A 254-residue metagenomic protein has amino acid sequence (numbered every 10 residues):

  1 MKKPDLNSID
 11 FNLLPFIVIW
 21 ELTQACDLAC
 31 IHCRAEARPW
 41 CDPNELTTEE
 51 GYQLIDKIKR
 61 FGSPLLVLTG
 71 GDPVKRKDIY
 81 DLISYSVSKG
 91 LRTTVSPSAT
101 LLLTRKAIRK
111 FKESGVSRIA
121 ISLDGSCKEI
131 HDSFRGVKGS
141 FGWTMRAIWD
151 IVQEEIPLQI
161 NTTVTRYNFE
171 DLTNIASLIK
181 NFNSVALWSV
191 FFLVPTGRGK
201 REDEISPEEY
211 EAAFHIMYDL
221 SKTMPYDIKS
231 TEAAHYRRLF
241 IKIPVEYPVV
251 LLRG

Functional and structural regions predicted by a protein language model:
M1-S114: Conserved alpha-helical substructure of the radical SAM core
I17-I19, L65-V67, R92-T94, R118-A120 (+3 more regions): Structural preference for beta-strand elements that scaffold enzyme active sites
W40-P43, L68, P97, A120 (+3 more regions): Generic anion/oxyanion-binding catalytic loop in active/binding sites
K112-S114, S122-D124, E129-G254: Radical SAM enzyme [4Fe-4S]-AdoMet core and its adjacent flexible, acidic and glycine-rich loops/tails across
